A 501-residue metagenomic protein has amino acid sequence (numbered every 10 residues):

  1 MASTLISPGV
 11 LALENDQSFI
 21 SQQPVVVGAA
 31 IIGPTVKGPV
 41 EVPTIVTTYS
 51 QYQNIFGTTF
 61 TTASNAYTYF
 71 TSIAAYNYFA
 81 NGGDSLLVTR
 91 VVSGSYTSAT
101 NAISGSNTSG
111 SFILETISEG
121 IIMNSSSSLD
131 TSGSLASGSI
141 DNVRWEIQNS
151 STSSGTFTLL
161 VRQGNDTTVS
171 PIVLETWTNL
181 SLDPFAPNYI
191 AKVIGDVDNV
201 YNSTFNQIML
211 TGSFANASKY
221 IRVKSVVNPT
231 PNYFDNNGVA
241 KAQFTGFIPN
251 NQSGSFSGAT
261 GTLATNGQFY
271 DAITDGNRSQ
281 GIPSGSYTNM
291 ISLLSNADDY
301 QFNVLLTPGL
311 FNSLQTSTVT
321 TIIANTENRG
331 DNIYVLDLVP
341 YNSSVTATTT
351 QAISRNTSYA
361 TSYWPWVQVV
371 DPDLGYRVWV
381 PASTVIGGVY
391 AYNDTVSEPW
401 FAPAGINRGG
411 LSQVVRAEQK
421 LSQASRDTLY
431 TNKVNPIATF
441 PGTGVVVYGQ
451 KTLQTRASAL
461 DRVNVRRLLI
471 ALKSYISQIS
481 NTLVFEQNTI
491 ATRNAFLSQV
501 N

Functional and structural regions predicted by a protein language model:
M1-S109, S151-T156, R162-N165, N199-V200 (+1 more regions): Structured, hydrophobic secondary-structure cores that serve as assembly/anchoring elements
S7, L13-N15, T58-F60, S72 (+1 more regions): Charged, amphipathic alpha-helical segments
S50, L129, S150-T152, T176-P187: A short, sequence-level motif marking secondary-structure junctions
T167-E175: Surface-exposed loop/edge segments in extracytoplasmic proteins
L174-T211: E2/UBC-UEV (E2-variant) core
